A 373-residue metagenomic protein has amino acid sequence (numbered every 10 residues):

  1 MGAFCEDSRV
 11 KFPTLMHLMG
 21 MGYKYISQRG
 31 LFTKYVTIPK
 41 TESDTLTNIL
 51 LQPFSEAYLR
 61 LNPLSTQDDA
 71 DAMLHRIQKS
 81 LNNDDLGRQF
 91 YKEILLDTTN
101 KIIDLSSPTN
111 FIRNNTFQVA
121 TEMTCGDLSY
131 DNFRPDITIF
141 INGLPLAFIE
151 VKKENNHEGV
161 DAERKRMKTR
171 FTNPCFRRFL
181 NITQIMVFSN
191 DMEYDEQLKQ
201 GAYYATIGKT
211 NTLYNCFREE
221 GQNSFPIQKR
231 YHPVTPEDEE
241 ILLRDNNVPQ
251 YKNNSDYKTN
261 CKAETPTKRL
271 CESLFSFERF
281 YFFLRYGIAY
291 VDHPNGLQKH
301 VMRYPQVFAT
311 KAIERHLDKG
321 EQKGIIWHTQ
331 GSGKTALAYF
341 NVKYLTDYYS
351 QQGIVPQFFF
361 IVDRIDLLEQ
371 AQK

Functional and structural regions predicted by a protein language model:
G2-R9, P13-V362, D366-K373: ATP-dependent helicase/translocase motor core
